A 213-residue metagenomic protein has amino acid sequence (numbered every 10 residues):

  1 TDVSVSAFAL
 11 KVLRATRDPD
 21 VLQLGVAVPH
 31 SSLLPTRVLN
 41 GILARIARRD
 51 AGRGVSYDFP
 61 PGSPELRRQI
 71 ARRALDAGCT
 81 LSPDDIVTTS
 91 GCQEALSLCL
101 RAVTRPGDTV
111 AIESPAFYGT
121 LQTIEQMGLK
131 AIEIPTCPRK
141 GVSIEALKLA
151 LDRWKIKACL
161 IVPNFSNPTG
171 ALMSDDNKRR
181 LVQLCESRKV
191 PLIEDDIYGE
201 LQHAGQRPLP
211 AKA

Functional and structural regions predicted by a protein language model:
T1-A44, R68: N-terminal basic, amphipathic alpha-helical segments
L43-R188, I193, G199-A213: Conserved core of the PLP fold type I
